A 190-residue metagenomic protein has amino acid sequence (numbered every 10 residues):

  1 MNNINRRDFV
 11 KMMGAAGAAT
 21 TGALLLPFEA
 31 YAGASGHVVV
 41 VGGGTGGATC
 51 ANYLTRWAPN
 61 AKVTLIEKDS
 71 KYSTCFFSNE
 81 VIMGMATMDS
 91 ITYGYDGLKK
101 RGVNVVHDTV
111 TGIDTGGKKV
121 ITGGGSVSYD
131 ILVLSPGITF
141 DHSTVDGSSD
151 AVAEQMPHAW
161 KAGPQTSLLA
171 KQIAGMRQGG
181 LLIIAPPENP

Functional and structural regions predicted by a protein language model:
M1-G17: N-terminal secretory signal peptides and thylakoid transit peptides that target proteins across membranes
T21-A34: A short, basic/flexible loop-to-alpha-helix module at the beginning of a structural domain
Y31-N60, M156-P190: Rossmann-like dinucleotide/flavin-binding elements
G47, G112, T139-F140, P190: Glycine-rich nucleotide phosphate-binding loop and flanking beta-alpha elements of Rossmann-like dinucleotide-binding
R56-Y129: N-terminal Rossmann-like dinucleotide/flavin-binding domain of flavoprotein oxidoreductases that bind FAD/FMN
G84-I91, A153-P164: A short acidic, glycine-rich active-site loop that binds or catalyzes chemistry on phosphate/adenosine moieties
S128-G137: Short hydrophobic core segments
I138-K161: Glycine-rich beta-alpha-beta "Rossmann" dinucleotide-binding loop(s) and their flanking helix/strand
